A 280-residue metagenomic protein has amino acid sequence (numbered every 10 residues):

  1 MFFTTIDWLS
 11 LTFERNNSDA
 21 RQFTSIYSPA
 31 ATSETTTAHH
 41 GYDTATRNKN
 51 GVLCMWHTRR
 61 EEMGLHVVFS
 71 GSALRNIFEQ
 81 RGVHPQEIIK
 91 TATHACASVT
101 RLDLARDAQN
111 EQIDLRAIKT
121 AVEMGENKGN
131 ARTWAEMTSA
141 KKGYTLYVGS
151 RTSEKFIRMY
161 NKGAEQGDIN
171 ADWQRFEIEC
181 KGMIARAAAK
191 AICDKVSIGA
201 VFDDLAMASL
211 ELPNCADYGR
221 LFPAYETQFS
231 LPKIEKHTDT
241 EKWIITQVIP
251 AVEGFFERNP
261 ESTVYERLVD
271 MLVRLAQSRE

Functional and structural regions predicted by a protein language model:
M1-E235, W243-E280: Structured, helix-rich domain cores that form ligand/interaction pockets
